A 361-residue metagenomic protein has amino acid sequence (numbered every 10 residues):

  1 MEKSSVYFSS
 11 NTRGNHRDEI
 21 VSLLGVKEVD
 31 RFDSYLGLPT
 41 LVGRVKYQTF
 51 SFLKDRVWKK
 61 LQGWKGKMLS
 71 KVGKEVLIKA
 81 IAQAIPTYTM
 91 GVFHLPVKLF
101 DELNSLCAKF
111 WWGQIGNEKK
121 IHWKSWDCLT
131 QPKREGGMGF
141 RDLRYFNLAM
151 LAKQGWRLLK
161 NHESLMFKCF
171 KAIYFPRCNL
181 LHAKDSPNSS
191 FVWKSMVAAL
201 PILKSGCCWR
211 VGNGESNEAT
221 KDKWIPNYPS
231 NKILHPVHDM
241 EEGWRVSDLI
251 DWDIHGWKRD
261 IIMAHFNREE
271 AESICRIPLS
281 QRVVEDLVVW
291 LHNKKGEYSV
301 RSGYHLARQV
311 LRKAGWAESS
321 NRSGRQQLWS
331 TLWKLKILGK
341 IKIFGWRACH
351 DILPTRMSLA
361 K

Functional and structural regions predicted by a protein language model:
M1-K361: A helix-boundary/hinge signal
